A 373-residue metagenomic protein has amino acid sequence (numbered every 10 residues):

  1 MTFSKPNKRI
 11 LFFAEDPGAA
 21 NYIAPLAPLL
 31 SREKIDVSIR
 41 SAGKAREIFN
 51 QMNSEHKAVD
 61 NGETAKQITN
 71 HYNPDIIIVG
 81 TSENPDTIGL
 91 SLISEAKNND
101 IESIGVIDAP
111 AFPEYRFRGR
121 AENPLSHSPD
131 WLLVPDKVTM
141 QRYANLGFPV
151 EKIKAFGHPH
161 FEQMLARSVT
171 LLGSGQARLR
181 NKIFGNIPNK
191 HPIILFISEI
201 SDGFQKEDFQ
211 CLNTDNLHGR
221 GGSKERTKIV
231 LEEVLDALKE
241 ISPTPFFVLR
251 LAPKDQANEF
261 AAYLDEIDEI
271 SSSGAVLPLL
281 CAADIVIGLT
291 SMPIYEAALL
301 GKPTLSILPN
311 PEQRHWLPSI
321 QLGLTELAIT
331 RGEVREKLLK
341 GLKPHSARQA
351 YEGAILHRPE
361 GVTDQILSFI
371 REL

Functional and structural regions predicted by a protein language model:
P6-R9, P192: Nucleotide donor/acceptor-binding cores
R9-G173, E199, D255, P293-I294 (+1 more regions): Active-site and donor-binding regions of nucleotide-sugar-utilizing enzymes
N21-L29, E162-F260: Conserved catalytic-core segment of nucleotide-activated headgroup transferases in glycan assembly
V59-H71, V248-Y295, L299: Donor nucleotide-activated moiety binding/catalytic core segment of transferases that use nucleotide-activated donors
D75-I78, W131, I193, F246 (+1 more regions): Structural motif
D100, D284, G301-P303: A short alpha->beta transition loop at the rim of the catalytic pocket in nucleotide-sugar-dependent
P129, D265, M292-H357: Catalytic binding pocket for nucleotide-activated donors in carbohydrate/polymer assembly enzymes
H357-L373: C-terminal alpha-helical cap of glycosyltransferases
